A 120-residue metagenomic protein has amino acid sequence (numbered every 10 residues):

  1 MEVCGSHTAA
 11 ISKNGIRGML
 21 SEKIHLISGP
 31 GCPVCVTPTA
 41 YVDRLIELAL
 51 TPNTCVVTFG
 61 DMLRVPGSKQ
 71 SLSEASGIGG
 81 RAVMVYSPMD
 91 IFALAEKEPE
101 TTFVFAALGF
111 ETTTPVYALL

Functional and structural regions predicted by a protein language model:
M1-E100, T114: Metallocofactor- and cofactor-centric catalytic cores in central/energy metabolism, strongly enriched
V85, A106-A107: Active-site-adjacent beta-strand anchor residues
E98, T102-A106, T112-L120: Active-site histidine-anchored catalytic micro-motif
